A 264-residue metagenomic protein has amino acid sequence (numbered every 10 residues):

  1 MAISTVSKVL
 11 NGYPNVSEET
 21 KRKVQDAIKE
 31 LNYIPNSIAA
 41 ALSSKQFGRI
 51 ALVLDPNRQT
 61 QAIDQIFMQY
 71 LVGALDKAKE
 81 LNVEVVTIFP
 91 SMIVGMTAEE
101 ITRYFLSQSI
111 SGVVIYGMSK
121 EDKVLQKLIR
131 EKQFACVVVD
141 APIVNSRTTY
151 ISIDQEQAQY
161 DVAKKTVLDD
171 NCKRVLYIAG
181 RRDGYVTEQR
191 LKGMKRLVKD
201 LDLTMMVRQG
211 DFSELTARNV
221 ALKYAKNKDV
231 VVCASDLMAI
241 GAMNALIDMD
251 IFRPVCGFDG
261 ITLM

Functional and structural regions predicted by a protein language model:
M1-G48, I240: N-terminal helix-turn-helix DNA-binding module of bacterial transcription factors
I28, A78, L128-I129, V198 (+1 more regions): A generic structural signal for well-ordered alpha-helical segments
L31, L81, K132, L201 (+1 more regions): Helix C-cap/helix->beta junction micro-motif
I34, E84, A135, T204 (+1 more regions): Residue-level detector of anion-binding/catalytic polar loops
K45-F47, K165-V175: Glycine-rich phosphate/diphosphate-binding loops that line cofactor/substrate pockets in enzymes
G48-K164, L222-K226, V230: Alpha-helical recognition/docking segments in bacterial nutrient-uptake and carbohydrate-utilization systems
V113-K123, L176, T187-M264: Hydrophobic alpha-helical
V139-D140, I153, I178, C256-F258: Generic beta-sheet signal
